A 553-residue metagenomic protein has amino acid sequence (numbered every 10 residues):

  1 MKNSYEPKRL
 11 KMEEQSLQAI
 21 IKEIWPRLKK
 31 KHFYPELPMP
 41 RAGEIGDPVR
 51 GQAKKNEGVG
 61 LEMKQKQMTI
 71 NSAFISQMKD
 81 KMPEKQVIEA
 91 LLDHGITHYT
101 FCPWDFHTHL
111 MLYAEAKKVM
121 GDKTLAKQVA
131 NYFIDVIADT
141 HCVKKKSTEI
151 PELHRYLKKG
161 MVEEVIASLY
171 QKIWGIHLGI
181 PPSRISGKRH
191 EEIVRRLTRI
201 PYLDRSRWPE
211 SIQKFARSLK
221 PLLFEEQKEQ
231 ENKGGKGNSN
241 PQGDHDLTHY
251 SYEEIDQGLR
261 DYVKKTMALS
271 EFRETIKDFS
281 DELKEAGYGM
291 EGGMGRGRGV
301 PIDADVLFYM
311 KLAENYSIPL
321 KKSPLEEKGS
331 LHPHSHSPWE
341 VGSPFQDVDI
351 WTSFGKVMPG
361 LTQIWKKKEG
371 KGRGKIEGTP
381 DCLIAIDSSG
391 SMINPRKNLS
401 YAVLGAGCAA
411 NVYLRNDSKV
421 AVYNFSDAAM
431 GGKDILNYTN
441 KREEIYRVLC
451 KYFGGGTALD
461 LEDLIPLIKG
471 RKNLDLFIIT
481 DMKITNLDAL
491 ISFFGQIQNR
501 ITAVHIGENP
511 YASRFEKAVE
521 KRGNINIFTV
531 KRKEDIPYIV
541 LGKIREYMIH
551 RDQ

Functional and structural regions predicted by a protein language model:
M1-E327, K469-R471, T480, E516-K517 (+1 more regions): Short, functionally important secondary-structure microenvironments
K2-R9, E13, P48-G58, E163 (+6 more regions): Acidic, glycine-rich A-domain
A53-T69, I75, M290-G292, R296-L383 (+1 more regions): Acidic, polar low-complexity linker/tail segments
M111-K117, K236, Y252, F345 (+2 more regions): Short amphipathic alpha-helical segments, especially helix-boundary/capping motifs
Q128, D204-F215, Q346-T352, A458-L459 (+1 more regions): A diffuse structural propensity rather than consistent per-protein peaks
